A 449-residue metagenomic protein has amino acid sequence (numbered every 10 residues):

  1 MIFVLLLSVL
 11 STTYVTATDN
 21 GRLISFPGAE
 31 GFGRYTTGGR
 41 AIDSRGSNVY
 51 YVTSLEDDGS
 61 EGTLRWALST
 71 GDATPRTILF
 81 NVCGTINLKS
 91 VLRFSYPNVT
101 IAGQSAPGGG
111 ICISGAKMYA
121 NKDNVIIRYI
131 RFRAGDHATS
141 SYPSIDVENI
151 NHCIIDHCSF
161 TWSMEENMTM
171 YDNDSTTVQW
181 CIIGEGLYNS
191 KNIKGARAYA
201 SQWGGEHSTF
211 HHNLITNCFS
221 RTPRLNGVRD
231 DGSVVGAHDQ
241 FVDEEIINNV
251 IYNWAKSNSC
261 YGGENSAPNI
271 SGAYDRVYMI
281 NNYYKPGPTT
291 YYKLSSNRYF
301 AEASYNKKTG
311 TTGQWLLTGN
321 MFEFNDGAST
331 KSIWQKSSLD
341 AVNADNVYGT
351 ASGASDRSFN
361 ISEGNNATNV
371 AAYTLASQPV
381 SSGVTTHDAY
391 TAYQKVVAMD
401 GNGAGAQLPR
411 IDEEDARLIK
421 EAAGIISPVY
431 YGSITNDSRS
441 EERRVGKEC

Functional and structural regions predicted by a protein language model:
M1-A17: Sec-dependent, cleavable N-terminal signal peptides
S25-D43, N48, S60, L68 (+3 more regions): Long, contiguous C-terminal flanking segments immediately downstream of a protein's structured core
N48-E56, L68-N87, V99-A106: Glycine-rich repeat segments that build the extracellular carbohydrate-interaction surface of secreted and virion
R65-A73, T85-T100, I111-R128, A134-N151 (+1 more regions): Extracellular beta-strand-rich solenoid/capping regions of secreted or surface-exposed proteins that bind or remodel
N98, A102-G103, D123-A134, N149-W162 (+5 more regions): Right-handed parallel beta-helix
I113-K117, A138-D146, W162-D172, K191-G205 (+3 more regions): Extracellular beta-strand/beta-solenoid scaffold signature
G446-C449: Positively charged, low-complexity/disordered segments
